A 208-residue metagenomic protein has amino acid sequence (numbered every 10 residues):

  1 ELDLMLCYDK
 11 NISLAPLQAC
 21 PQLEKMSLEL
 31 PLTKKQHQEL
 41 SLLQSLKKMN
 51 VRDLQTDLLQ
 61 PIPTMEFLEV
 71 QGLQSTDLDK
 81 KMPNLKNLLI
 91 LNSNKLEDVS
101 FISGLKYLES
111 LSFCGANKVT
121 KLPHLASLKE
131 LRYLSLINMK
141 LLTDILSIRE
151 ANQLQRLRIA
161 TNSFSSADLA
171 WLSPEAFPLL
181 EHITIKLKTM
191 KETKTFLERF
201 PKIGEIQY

Functional and structural regions predicted by a protein language model:
E1-P16, Q22-L58, T64-D77, M82-E97 (+4 more regions): Concave beta-strand-loop units of leucine-rich repeat
